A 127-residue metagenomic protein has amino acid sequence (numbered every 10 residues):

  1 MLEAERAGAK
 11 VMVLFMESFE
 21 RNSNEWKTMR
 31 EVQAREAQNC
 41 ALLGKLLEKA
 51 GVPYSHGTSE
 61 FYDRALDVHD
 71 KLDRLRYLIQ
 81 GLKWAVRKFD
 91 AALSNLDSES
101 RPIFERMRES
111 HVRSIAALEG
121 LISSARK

Functional and structural regions predicted by a protein language model:
M1-E20, L72-N95, S114-A117: Alpha-helical bundle segments that constitute or directly flank the non-heme di-iron/ferroxidase center
M1-E3, E17-A41, D70-L75, E99-R113: Alpha-helical scaffold segments that form or flank carboxylate-/histidine-based iron centers
V11, E25, M29, G57 (+5 more regions): Generic, low-specificity signal for short hydrophobic/alpha-helical stretches with a mild N-terminal bias, encompassing
S23-T58, L118-R126: Conserved alpha-helical segments that form or flank metal/cofactor-binding pockets of metalloenzymes
A34, E60-D63, A92, R108-E109: Short amphipathic alpha-helical surface patches that mediate protein-protein
A41-V86: Carboxylate-rich helix-loop segments that flank metal/cofactor sites and access channels in metalloenzymes
D90-K127: A generic hydrophobic-segment detector
